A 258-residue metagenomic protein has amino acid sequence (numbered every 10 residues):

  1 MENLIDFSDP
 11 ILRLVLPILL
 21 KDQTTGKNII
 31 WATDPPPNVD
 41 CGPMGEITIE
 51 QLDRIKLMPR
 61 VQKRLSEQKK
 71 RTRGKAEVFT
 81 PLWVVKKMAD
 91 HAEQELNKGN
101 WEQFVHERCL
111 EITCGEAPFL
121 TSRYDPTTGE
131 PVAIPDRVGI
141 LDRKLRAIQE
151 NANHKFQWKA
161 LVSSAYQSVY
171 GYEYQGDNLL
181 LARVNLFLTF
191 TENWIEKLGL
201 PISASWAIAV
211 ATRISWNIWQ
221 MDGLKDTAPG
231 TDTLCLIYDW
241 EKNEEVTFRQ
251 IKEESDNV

Functional and structural regions predicted by a protein language model:
M1-F79, W83, K87, H91 (+1 more regions): A short N-terminal interaction module
G26, T128-G129, N243: Intrinsic-disorder/low-complexity loop/linker signature
T80-P81, Q175, T247: Helix N-cap and loop-to-helix transition residues
K87, E95-T227: Conserved S-adenosyl-L-methionine
P229-T231: Short conserved micro-motifs at the rims of enzyme active sites and ligand-binding pockets
C235-V258: Long, low-complexity, polar/charged, intrinsically disordered or flexibly structured peripheral segments
